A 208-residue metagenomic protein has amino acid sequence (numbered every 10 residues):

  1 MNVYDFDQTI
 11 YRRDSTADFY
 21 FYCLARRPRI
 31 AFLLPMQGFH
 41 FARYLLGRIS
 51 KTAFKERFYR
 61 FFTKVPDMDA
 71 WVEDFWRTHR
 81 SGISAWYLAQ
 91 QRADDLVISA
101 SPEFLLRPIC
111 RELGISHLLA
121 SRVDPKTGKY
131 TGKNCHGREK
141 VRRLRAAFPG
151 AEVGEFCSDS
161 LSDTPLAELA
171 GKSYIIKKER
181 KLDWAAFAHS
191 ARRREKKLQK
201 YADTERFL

Functional and structural regions predicted by a protein language model:
M1-L46: Active-site neighborhood of HAD-like aspartate-dependent phosphohydrolases
D5, I10, F61, A186 (+1 more regions): Intrinsic disorder/low-structure terminal segments
R12, T16-F21, R43-I98, E112: Short linear elements at protein peripheries
P28-A31, S50, H117, E152: Secondary-structure boundary/capping signal
I30, L34, A42-G47, F58 (+5 more regions): Short amphipathic alpha-helical patches
W71, F75-L208: C-terminal cap/substrate-recognition subdomain and adjoining C-terminal extension of metal-dependent phosphatase-like
